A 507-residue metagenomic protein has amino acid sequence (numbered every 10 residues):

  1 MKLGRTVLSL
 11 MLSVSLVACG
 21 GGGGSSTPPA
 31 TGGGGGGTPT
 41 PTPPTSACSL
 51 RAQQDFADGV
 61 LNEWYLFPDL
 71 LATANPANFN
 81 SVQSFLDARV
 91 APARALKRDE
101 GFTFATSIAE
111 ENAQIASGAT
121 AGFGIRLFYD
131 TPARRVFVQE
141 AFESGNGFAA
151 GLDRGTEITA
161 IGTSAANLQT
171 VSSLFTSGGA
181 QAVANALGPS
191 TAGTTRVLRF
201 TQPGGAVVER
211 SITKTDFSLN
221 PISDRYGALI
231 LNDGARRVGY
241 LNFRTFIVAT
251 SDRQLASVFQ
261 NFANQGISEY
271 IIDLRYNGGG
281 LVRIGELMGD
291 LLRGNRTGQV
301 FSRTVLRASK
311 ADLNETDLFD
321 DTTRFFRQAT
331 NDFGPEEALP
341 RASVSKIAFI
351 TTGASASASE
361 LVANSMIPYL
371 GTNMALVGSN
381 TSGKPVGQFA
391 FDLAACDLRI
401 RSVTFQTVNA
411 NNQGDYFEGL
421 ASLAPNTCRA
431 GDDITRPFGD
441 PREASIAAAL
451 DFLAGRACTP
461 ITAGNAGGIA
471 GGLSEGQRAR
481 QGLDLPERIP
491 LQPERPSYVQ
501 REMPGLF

Functional and structural regions predicted by a protein language model:
M1-L10: Bacterial N-terminal signal peptides that target proteins for export
L12, D58-E63, A447-D451: Short, hydrophobic/amphipathic alpha-helical patches that form generic packing surfaces within helical domains
S15-A18: C-terminal motif of bacterial Sec signal peptides marking the signal peptidase cleavage site
G23-Y270, G278, R283-I284, L291-G294 (+1 more regions): Flexible, low-complexity junctional segments that flank or bridge functional domains
R236-L241, T245-E269, N277-F507: C-terminal "post-core" interaction segments
